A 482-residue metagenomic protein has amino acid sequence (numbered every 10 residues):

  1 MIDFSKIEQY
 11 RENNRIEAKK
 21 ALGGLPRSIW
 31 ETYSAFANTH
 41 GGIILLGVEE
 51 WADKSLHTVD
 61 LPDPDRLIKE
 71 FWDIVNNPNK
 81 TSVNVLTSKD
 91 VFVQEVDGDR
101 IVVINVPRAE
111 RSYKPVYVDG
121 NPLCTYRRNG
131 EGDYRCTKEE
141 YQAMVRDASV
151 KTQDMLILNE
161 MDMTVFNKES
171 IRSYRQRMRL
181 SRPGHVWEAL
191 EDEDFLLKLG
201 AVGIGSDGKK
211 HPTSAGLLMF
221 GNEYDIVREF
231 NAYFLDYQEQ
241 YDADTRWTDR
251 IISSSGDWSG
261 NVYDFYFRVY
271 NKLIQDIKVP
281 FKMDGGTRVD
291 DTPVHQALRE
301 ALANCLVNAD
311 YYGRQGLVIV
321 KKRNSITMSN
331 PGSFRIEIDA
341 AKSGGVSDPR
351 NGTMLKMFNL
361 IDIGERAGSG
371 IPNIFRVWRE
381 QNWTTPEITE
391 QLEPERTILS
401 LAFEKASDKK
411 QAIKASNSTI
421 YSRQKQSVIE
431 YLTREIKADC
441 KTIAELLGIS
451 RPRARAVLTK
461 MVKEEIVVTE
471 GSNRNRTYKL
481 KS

Functional and structural regions predicted by a protein language model:
M1-H295, E300-A406, C440, I449 (+2 more regions): Conserved N-terminal catalytic/coupling substructures associated with nucleotide/phosphate chemistry
E169-S170, I420-A438, E445: Short amphipathic alpha-helical interface segments
E393-E430: Conserved alpha/beta core segments of nucleic-acid transaction machinery
Y421-S422, S472-S482: Short, cationic-aromatic polyanion-contact patches
G448-I449, N475: Regulatory N- and C-terminal appendages and interdomain linkers associated with kinase/kinase-like NTP transferase
T469: Short beta-strand "wing" residues that participate in macromolecule-binding interfaces
